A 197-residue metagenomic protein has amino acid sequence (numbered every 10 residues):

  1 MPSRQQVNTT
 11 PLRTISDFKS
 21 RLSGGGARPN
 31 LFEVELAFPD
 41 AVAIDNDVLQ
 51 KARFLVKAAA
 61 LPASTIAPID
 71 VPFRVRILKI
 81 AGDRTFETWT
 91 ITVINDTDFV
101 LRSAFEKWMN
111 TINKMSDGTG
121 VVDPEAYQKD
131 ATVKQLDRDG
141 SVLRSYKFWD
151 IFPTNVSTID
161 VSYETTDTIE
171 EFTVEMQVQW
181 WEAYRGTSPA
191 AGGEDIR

Functional and structural regions predicted by a protein language model:
M1-R197: Glycine-rich, low-complexity intrinsically disordered segments
